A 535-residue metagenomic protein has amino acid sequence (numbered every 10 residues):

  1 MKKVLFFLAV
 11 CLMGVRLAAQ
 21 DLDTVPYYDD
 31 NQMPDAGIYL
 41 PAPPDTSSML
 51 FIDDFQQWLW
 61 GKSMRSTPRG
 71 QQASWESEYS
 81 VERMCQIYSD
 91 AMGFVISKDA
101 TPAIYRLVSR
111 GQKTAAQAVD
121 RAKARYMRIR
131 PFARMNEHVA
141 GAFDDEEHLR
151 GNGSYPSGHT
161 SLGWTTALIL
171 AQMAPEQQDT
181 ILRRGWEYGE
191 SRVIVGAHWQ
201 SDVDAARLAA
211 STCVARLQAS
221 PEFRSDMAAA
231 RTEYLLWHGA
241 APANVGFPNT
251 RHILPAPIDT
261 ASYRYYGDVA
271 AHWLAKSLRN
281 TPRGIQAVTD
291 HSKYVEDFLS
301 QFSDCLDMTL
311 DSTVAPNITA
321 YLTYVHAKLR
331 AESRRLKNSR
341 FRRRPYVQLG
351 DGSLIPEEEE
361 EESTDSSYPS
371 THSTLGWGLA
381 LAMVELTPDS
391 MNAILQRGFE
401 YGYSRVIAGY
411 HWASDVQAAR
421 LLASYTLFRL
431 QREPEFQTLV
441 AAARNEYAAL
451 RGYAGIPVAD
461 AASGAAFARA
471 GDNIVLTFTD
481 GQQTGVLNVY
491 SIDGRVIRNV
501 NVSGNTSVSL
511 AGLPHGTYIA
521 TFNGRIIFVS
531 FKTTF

Functional and structural regions predicted by a protein language model:
V4-M13: Sec-dependent N-terminal signal peptides
V15-A19: Sec/Tat signal peptide C-region and signal peptidase I cleavage site
Q20-I194, R216-E222, D226, T232-A408 (+3 more regions): Hydrophobic alpha-helical bundle signature of multipass membrane enzymes
L336, Y490-I497, Y518: Short, glycine-anchored, charge-dense loop/turn motifs used at functional sites
G452-N473, D480-G481, K532-F535: Residue-level detector of functionally pivotal "anchor" positions at catalytic/ligand-binding pockets or at interdomain
F478-G481, G512: Non-cytosolic beta-sheet module surface loops
Q483-N488, G516: Short beta-strand/loop motifs in extracellular/secreted proteins, especially within beta-sandwich accessory domains
R498-F528, T533-F535: Short, surface-exposed loop/turn motifs with a glycine/proline- and acidic-biased composition
